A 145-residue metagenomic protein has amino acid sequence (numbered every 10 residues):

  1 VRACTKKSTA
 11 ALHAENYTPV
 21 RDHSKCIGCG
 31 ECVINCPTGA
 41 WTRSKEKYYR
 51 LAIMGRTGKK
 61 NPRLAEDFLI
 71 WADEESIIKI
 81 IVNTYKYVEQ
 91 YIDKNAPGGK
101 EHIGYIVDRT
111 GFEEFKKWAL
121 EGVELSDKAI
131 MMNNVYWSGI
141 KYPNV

Functional and structural regions predicted by a protein language model:
V1-R21, E31-Y48: Iron-sulfur cluster-binding cysteine motifs and their immediate structural context in ferredoxin-like electron-transfer
R2, K79-E89, E101, E113-K117: A broad, structural surface signal
L12-E15, P19, Y49-K60, V107-D108 (+1 more regions): Extended, compositionally biased low-complexity polar/Lys-Gly-rich tracts and adjacent boundary/linker regions are
N35-N95: Mobile "lid/hinge" segments at catalytic clefts and subdomain interfaces of large enzymes
Q90-V107, L125-N134: Flexible, glycine/charged-enriched surface loops at secondary-structure junctions
E113-V145: Long C-terminal interaction/binding lobes of large macromolecular proteins
